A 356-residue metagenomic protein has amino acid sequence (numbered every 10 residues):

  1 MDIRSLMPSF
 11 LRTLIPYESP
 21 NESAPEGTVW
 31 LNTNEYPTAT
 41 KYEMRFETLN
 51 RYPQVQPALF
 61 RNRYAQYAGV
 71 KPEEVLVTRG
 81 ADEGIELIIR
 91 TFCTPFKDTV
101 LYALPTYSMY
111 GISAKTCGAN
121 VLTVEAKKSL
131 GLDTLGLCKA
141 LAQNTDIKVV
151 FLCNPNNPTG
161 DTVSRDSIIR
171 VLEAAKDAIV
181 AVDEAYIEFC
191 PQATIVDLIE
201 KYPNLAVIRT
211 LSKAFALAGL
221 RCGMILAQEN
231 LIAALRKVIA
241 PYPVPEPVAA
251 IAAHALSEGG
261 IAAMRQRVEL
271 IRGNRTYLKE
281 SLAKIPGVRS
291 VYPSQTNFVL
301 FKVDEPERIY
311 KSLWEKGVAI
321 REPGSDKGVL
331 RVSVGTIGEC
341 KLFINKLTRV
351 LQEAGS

Functional and structural regions predicted by a protein language model:
M1-L59, R63-Q66, D146: N-terminal "arm"/small-domain region of PLP-dependent enzymes with the aminotransferase-like
P57-T99, G338: Phosphate-binding glycine-rich loop
A58, T91-L152: PLP-dependent aminotransferase-like
K128-C190: Active-site phosphate-binding strand-loop segment of PLP-dependent enzymes
D166, S312-K316, S325-S356: PLP-dependent enzyme catalytic core of the Aspartate aminotransferase-like
N204-K284, S290-V291: PLP-dependent aminotransferase class I/II
I208, R289-S294, R321-G324: Short beta-strand
I271-R272, L282-K316, V334: Conserved PLP-binding catalytic core of the aspartate aminotransferase-like
